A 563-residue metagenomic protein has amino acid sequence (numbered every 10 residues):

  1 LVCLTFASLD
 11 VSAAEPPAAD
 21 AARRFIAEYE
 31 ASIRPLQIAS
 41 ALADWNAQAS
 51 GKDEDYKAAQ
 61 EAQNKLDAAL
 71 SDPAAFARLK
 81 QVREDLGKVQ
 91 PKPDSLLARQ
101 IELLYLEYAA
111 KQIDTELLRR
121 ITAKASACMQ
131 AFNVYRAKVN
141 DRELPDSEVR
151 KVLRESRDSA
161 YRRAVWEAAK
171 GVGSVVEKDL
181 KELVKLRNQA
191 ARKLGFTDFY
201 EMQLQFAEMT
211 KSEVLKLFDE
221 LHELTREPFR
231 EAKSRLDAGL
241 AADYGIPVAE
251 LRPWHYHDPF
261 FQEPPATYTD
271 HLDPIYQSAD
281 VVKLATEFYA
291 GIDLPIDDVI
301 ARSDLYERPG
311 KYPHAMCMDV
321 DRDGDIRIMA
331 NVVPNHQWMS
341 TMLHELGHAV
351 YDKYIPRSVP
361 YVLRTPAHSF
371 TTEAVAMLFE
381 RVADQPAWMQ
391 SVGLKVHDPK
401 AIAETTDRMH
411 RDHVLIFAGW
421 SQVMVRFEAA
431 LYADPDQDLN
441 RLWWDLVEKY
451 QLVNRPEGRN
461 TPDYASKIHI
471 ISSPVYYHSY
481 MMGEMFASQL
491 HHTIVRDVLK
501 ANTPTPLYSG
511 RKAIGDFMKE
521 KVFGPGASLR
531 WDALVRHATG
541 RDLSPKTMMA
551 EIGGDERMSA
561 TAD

Functional and structural regions predicted by a protein language model:
L1-D10: Bacterial N-terminal signal peptides
A14-K181, V475, D542, M549: N-terminal helix-rich structural modules
E15-A22, E54, E102-L103, D198-E201 (+10 more regions): C-terminal, non-catalytic "cap/extension" segments appended to globular domains
S95, D141-K151, E155, E167 (+4 more regions): Active-site-proximal, well-structured secondary-structure segments within enzyme catalytic domains
L183, N335-V350: Short alpha-helix carrying the canonical HExxH Zn2+-binding catalytic motif
F218-P228, I355, P366-I402: Post-HExxH zinc-binding segment in Zn-dependent metallohydrolases
D325-V333, V359-T365, T406-R408, P462-S472: Acidic/His metal-coordination segments adjacent to aromatic residues that form catalytic metal sites in metalloenzymes
L346-P360: Catalytic Zn2+-binding segment of zinc metalloproteases
